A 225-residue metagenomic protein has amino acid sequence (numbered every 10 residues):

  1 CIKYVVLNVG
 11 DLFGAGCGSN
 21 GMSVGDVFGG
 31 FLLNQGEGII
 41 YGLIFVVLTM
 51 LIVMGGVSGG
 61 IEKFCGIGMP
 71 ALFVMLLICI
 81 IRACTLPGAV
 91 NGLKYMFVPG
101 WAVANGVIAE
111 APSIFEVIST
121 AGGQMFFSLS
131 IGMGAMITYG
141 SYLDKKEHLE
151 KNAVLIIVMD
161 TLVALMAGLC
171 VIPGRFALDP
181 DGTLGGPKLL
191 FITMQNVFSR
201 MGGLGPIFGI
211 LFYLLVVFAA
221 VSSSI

Functional and structural regions predicted by a protein language model:
C1-S58, P87-S119, L184-F191: Inter-helical loop and helix-membrane interface segments of multi-pass membrane transporters/permeases
L48-I52, I137, I225: Alpha-helical transmembrane segments in multipass membrane proteins, preferentially the mid-helix core
E62, G66-S223: Membrane-embedded translocation segments of transport machinery
